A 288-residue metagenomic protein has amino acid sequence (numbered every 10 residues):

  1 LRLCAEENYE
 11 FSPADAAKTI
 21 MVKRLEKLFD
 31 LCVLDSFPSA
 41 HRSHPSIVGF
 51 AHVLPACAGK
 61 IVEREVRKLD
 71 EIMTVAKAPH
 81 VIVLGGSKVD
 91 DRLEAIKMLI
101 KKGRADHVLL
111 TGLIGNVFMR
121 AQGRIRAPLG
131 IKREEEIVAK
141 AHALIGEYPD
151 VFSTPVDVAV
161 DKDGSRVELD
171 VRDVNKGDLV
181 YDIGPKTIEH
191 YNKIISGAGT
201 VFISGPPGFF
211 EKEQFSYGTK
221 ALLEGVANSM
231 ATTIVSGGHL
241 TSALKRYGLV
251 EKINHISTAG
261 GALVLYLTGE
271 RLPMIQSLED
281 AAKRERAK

Functional and structural regions predicted by a protein language model:
L1-K288: Active-site loop-to-helix "anion-binding N-cap" substructures in soluble metabolic enzymes
